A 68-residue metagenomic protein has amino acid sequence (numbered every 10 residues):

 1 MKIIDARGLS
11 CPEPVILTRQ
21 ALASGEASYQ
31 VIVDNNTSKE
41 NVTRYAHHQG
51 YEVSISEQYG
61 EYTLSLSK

Functional and structural regions predicted by a protein language model:
M1, S28-Q30, E61-T63: Intrinsic-disorder/low-complexity, polar/charged segments enriched in Ser/Thr/Lys/Arg/Asp/Glu/Gln
M1-S24: An N-terminal amphipathic alpha-helical segment
A6, V33-D34: Small/polar loops that bind or transfer phosphate-bearing groups
L22-V33: Short glycine-rich, basic-tinged beta-strand/loop micro-motifs
D34-N36, E40-K68: C-terminal structural segments of small proteins and small subunits
